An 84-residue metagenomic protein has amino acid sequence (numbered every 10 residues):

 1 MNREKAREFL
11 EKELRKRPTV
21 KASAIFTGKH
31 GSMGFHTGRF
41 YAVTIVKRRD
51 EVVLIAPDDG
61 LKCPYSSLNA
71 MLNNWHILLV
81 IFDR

Functional and structural regions predicted by a protein language model:
M1, K5-L10, R48, I55-A56 (+1 more regions): Exposed, low-complexity/repetitive linear segments and helix-based recognition motifs, biased toward charged/polar
N2-A22, T27: Mixed-charge, Lys/Arg-rich low-complexity intrinsically disordered regions
K16, A42, R49, N73-H76: Generic short amphipathic/hydrophobic targeting helices enriched at N-termini, encompassing Sec-type signal peptides
A22-F26, L54, W75: Short beta-strand element of the conserved SAM-dependent methyltransferase core
A24, R49-D50, I81-R84: N-terminal regions of proteins, emphasizing targeting and processing segments when present
T27-N69: Basic/aromatic-rich interaction segments and small domains that mediate binding to polyanionic partners
L61-R84: Intrinsically disordered, low-complexity, charged/polar segments
